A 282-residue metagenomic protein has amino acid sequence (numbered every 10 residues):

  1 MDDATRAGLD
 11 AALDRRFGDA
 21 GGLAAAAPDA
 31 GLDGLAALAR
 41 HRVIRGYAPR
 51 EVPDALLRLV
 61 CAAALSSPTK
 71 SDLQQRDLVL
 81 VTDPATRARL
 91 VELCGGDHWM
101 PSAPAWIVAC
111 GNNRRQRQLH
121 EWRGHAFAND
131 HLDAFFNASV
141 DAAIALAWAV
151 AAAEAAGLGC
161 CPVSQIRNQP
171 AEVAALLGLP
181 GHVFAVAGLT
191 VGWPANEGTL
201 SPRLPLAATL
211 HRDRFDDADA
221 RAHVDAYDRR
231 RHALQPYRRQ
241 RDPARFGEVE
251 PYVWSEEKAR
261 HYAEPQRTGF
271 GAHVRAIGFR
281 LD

Functional and structural regions predicted by a protein language model:
M1-D282: Acidic, surface-exposed loops and disordered segments
